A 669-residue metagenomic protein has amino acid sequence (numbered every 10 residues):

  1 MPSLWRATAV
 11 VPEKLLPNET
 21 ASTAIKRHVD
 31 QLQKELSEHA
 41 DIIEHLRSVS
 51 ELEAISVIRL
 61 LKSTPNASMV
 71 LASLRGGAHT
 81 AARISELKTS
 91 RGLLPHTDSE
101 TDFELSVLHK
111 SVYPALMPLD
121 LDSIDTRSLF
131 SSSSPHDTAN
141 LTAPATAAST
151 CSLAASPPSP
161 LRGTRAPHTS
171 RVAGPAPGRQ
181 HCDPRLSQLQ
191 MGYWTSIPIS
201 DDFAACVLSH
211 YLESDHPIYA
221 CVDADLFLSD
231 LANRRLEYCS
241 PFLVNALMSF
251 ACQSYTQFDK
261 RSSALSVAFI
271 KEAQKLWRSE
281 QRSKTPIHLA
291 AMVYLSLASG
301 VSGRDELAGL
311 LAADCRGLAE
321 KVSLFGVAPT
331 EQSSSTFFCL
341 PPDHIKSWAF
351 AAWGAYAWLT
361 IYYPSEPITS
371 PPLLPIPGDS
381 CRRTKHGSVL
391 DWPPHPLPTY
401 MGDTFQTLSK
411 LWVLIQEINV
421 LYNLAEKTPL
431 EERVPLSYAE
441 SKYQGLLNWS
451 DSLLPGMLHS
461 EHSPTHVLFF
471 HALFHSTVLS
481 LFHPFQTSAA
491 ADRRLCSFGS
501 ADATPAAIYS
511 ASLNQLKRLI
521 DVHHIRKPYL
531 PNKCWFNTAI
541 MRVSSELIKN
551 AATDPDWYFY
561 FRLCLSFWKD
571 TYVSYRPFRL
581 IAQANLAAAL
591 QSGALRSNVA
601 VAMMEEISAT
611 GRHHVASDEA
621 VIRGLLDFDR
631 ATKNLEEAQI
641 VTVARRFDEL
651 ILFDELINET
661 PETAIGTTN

Functional and structural regions predicted by a protein language model:
M1-E44: Zinc-coordinated DNA-binding modules of eukaryotic transcription factors
N18, Q31-P118, S123-T126, S240 (+1 more regions): Fungal C-terminal regulatory tails
Q33, A40, I415, E440-Y443 (+2 more regions): Alpha-helical coiled-coil heptad-repeat register
E44-K62, M191-G192, P198, D202-G402 (+7 more regions): Acidic, Ser/Thr-rich, low-complexity intrinsically disordered regions in fungal proteins
H79-S214, F250, H395-V434, L495 (+1 more regions): Intrinsically disordered, low-complexity activation-like regions
L295, S476-V478, V543: Structural register within alpha-helical repeat arrays
P464-V467, H471: Alpha-helical scaffold segments that form or flank carboxylate-/histidine-based iron centers
